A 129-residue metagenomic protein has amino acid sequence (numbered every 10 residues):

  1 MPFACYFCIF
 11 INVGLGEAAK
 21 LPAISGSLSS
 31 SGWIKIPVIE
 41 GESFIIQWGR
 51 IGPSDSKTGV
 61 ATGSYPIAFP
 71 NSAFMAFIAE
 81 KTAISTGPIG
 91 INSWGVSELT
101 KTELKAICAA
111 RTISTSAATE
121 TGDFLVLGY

Functional and structural regions predicted by a protein language model:
M1-Y129: Trimeric viral appendage architectures of receptor-binding fibers, tailspike depolymerases, and tail needles
